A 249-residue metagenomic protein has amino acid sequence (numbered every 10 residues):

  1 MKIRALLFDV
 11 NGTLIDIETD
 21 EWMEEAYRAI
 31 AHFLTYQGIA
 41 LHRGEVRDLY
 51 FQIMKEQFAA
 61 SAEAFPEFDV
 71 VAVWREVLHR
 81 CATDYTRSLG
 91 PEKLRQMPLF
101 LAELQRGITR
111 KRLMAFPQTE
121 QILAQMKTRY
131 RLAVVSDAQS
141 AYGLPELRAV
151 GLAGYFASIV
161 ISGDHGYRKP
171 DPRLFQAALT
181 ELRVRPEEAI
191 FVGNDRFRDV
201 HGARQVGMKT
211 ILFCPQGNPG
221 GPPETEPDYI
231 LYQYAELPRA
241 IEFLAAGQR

Functional and structural regions predicted by a protein language model:
M1-L6, D16-D20, L41-G44, E120-A124 (+1 more regions): Asp-based, Mg2+/Mn2+-dependent phosphohydrolase catalytic module
D9: Short, acidic, Ser/Thr-enriched surface-loop or helix-capping motifs
E21-L34: Basic, amphipathic juxtamembrane/active-site segments that coordinate anionic phosphate or diphosphate groups
A31, A40, G44, L49-E103: A metal-dependent, Asp-based hydrolase signature
M54-F68, G107-P117, K169, R173 (+1 more regions): Short amphipathic alpha-helical segments at helix boundaries and their inter-helical linkers
F65-A72, T83-R87, R95, R106-A133 (+1 more regions): Short, acidic loop-to-helix structural element flanking the phosphoryl-transfer center in phosphate-processing enzymes
A102-Q105, Q139: Short aromatic/hydrophobic helix-turn
